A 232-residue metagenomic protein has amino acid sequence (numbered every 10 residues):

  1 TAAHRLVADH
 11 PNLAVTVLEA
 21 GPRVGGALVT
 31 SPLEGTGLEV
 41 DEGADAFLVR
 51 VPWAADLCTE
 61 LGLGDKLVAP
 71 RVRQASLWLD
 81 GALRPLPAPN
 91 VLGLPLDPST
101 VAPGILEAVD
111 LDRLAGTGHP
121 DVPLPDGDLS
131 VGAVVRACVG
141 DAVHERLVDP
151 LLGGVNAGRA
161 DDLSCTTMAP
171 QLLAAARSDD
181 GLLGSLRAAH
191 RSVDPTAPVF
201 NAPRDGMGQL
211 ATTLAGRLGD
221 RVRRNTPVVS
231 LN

Functional and structural regions predicted by a protein language model:
T1, W53-D56, Q209: Short amphipathic alpha-helical face segments that pack within enzyme cores and frequently flank/anchor catalytic
A2-L6, L214: Hydrophobic residues within alpha-helices that form the first helical element adjacent to the glycine-rich loop
V7-E34: Glycine-rich FAD pyrophosphate-binding loop
T16, V68, R221-R223: General small-molecule cofactor/ligand-binding pocket signal
G25, T36, T226-P227, N232: Central helical "cap/lid" subdomain
G35-D121: Dinucleotide-binding Rossmann-like beta1-alpha1 core, especially the glycine-rich loop that anchors the ADP
R113-S230: Active-site/ligand-binding neighborhood in enzyme catalytic cores
